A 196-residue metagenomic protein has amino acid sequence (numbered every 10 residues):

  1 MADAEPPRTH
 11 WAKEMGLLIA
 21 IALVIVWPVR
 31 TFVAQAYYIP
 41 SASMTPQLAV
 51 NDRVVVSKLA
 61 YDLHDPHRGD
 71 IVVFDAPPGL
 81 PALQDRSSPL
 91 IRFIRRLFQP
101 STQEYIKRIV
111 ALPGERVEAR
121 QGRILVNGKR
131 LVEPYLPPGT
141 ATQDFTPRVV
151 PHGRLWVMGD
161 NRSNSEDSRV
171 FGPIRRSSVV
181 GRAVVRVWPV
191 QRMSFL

Functional and structural regions predicted by a protein language model:
M1-E104, R176-L196: Protein maturation boundaries and topogenic segments
I39, E104-I106, A119, V150 (+1 more regions): A broad, structural micro-motif
S43-Q47, D62-D65, R108, G122 (+3 more regions): Short, surface-exposed secondary-structure edge patches
R53, I71, R116, R154-L155: Residue-level marker of beta-strand positions
E104-R130: Mid-length scaffold segments of soluble, non-membrane domains
V126-Q143: PP2C/PPM family metal-dependent serine/threonine protein phosphatase catalytic domain, recognizing the conserved
G159: Phosphate/adenylate-binding glycine loop and adjacent helical scaffold
S165-V170: Active-site loop architecture of trypsin-fold serine endopeptidases
